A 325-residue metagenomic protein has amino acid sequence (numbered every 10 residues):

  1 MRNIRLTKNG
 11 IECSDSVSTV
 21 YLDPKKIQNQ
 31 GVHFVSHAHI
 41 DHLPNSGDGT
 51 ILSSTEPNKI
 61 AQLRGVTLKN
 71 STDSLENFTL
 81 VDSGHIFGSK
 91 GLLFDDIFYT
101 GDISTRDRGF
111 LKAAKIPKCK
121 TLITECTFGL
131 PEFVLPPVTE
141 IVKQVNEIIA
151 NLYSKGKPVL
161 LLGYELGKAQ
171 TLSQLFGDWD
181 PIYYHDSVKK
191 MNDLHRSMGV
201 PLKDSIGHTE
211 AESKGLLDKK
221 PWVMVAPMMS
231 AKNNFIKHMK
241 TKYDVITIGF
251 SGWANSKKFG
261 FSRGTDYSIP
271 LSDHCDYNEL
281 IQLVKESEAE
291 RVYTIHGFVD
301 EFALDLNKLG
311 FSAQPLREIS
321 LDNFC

Functional and structural regions predicted by a protein language model:
M1-L6, I116, L130-I206, A211-L216 (+1 more regions): Binuclear metal-ion centers of metallo-dependent hydrolases, dominated by the metallo-beta-lactamase
R2-Q28, V32-F34, I40-L160, G167 (+1 more regions): His/Asp/Glu-rich metal-coordinating catalytic cores of metallo-dependent phosphodiesterases/hydrolases acting on
I11, T19-Q28, D204-K220, N234-H238: Short acidic low-complexity segments
S18, G31, G49, D95 (+5 more regions): Short coil/turn segments at beta-strand junctions that form active-site/ligand-binding loops
G49-K59, I123, D180-M191, G249 (+1 more regions): Short internal beta-strands
I51-S54, L162-G163, P270, I295-H296: Active-site-adjacent beta-strand anchor residues
I86-D95, I103, D107-R108, T121-F128 (+2 more regions): Active-site-proximal loop/helix segment associated with metal-binding centers of metalloenzymes
A211-C325: C-terminal regulatory/interaction regions
